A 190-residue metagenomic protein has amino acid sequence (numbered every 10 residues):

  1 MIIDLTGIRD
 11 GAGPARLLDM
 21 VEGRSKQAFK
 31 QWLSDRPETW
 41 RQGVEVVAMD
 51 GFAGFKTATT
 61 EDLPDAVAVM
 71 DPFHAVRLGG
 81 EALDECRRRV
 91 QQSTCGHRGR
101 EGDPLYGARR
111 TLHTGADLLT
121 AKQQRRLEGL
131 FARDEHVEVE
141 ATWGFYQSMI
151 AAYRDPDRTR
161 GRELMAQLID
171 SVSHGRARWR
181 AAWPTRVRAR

Functional and structural regions predicted by a protein language model:
M1-P14, M20-E22, S34: Short conserved beta-strand segments at catalytic cores or DNA/RNA-binding microdomains of nucleic-acid binding
I2, E61-V67, L83-R88: Short secondary-structure boundary/capping segments
D10-P14, K30-D65, F73-R77, G96-R190: Acidic/histidine-rich catalytic cores and adjacent linkers of DNA breakage/strand-transfer/modification proteins
D19-M20, V46: Flexible, glycine/proline-enriched loop segments at strand-loop-helix junctions that form or flank small-ligand binding
V21-F29: Phosphate/oxyanion-binding active-site loops and adjacent basic polyanion-contact surfaces
M70: Active-site nucleophile and cofactor-binding loops and adjacent substrate-binding regions of central metabolic enzymes
A75-G96: Short alpha-helix plus adjacent loop in nuclease-associated cores
